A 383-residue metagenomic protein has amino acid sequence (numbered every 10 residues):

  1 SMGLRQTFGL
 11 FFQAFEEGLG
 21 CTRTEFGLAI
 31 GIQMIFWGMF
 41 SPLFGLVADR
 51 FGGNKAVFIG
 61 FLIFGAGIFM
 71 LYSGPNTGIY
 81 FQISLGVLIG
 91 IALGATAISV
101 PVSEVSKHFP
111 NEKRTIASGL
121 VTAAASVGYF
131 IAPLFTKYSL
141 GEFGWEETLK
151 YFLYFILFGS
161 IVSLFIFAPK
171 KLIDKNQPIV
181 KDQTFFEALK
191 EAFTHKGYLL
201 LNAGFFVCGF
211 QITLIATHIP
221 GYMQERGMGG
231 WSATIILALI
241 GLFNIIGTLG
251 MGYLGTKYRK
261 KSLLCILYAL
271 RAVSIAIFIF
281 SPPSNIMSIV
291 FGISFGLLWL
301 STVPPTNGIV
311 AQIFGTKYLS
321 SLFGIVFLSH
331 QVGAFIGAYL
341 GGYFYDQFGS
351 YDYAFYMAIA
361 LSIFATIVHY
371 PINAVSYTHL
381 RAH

Functional and structural regions predicted by a protein language model:
F8-G9, G197-A238: Extracytoplasmic gate region of multi-pass secondary transporters
S41-G52, L249-R259: Helix-to-loop junctions at the C-terminal end of transmembrane segments in multipass secondary transporters
I63-N76, R271-P282: C-terminal ends and interior cores of transmembrane alpha-helices in multi-pass membrane transporters/permeases
Y80-A95, M287-S301: Hydrophobic core of transmembrane alpha-helices in multi-pass small-molecule transporters, especially MFS/SLC-type
A95-F109, S301-F314: Intracellular juxtamembrane helix-capping segments at the cytosolic ends of symmetry-related transmembrane helices
A124-A168: Helix-loop-helix hairpin linking two adjacent transmembrane segments in secondary transporters
K261-I309: C-terminal transmembrane helical hairpin of 12-TM major facilitator-type secondary transporters
T378-H383: Conserved small/polar residues in nucleotide/adenosyl-binding loops
